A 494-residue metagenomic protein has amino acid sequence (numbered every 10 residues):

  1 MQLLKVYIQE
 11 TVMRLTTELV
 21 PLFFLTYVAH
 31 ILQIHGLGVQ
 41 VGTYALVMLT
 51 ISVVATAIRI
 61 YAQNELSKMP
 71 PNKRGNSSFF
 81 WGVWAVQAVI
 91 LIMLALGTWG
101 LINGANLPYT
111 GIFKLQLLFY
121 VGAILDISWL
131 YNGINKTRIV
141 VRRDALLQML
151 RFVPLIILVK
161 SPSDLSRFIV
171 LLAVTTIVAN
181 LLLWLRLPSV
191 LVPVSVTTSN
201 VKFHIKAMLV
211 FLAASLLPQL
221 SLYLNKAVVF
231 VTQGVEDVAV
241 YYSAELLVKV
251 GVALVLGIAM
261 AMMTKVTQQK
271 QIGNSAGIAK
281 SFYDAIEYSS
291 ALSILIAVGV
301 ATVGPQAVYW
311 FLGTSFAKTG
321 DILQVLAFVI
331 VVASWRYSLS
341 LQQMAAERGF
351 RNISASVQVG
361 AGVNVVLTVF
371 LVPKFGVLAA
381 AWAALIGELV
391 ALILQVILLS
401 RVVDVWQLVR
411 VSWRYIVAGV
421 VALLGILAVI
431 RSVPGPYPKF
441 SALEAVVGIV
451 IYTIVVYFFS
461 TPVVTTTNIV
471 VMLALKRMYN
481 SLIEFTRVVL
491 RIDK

Functional and structural regions predicted by a protein language model:
K5-L25, L146-L147, R151, F168-L183 (+6 more regions): Transmembrane helical elements of multi-pass membrane transporters/channels
V6-T17, P21, T43-Y44, M48 (+5 more regions): Membrane-water interface segments that mark the loop-to-transmembrane alpha-helix transition
T17, P21, Y44-I51, A55-Q63 (+11 more regions): Short runs within selected transmembrane alpha-helices of multi-pass transporters and secretion channels
F23-I51, L165, F203-F211, V229-K249 (+3 more regions): Interfacial/gating helices of multi-pass transporter permease domains
V54-P71, A244, V248-S290, L339-A346: Helix-loop junctions and terminal segments of transmembrane helices in multi-pass membrane transport/translocation
A85-L217, L222-Y223, A428: Hydrophobic transmembrane helix module of multi-pass membrane transport proteins
L101-Q116, A301-V331: Interfacial segments at transmembrane-helix termini and the short loops linking adjacent helices
L427-K494: Membrane-proximal transmembrane or re-entrant/amphipathic helices at the cytosolic face
